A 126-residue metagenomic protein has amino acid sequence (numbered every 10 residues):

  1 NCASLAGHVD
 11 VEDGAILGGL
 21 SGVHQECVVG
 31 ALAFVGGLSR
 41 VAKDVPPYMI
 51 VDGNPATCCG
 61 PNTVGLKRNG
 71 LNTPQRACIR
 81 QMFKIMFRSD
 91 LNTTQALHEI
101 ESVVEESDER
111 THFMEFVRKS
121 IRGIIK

Functional and structural regions predicted by a protein language model:
N1-T57: Structural signal for interior beta-strand "rungs" in well-ordered beta-sheet cores of soluble enzyme domains
Y48, N54-K126: Terminal amphipathic alpha-helical/low-complexity segments used for targeting or macromolecular assembly
